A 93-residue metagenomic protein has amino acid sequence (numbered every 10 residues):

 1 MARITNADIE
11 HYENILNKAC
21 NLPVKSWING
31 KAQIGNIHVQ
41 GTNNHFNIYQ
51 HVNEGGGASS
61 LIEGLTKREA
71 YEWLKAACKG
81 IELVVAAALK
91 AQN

Functional and structural regions predicted by a protein language model:
M1-N36, V52-N93: Negatively charged, low-complexity tracts enriched in Asp/Glu with abundant Ser/Thr
Q40-T42: Short beta-strand micro-motifs enriched in acidic
F46-N47: Hydrophobic residues embedded in beta-strands of well-ordered beta-sheets
